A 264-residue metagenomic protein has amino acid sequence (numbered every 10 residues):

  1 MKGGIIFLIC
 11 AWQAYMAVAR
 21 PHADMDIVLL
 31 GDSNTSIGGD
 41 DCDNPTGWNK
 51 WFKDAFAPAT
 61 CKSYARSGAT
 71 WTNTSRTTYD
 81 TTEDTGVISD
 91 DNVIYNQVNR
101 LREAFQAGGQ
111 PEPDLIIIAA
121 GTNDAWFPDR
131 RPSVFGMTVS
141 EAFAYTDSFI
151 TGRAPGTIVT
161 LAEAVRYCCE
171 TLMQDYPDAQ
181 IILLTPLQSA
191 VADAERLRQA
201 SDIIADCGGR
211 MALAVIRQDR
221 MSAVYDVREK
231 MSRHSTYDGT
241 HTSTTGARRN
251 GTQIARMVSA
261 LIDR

Functional and structural regions predicted by a protein language model:
M1-F7: Sec-dependent signal peptide recognition, specifically the positively charged N-region followed immediately by
L8-A23: Bacterial Sec-dependent signal peptides at the C-terminal "C-region" and cleavage site
D24-V28, N34-A144, I150-T151, E163: Conserved SGNH/GDSL esterase-like catalytic core that processes O-acyl groups on lipids and polysaccharides
L30-G31, L184: Short hydrophobic segments within beta-strands
D40, T77-D80, P186-R264: Catalytic His-Asp segment of secreted/periplasmic serine-dependent ester chemistry enzymes
I94, I158-V165, S201, A247: Aromatic/hydrophobic pocket-lining residues that form the small-molecule binding cavity in soluble enzyme cores
T122-N123, R166-S201: Active-site segments of SGNH/GDSL-like serine hydrolases that catalyze O-acetyl group transfer/hydrolysis on lipids
F149-V159, D238: The substrate-binding groove and active-site-proximal loops of carbohydrate-active enzymes, especially glycoside
